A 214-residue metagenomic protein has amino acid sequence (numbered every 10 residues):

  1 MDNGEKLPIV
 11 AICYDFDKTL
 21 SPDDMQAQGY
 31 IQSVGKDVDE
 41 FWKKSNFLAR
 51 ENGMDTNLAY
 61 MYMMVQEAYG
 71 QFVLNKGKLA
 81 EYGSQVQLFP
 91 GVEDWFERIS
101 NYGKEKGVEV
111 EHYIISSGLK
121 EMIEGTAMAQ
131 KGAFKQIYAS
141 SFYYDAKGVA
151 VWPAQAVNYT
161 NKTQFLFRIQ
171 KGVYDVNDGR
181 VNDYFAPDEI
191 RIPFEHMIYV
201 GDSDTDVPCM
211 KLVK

Functional and structural regions predicted by a protein language model:
M1-G4, I192-F194: Short, basic/aromatic recognition patches
D2-A146: Alpha-helical substrate-recognition element adjacent to the catalytic core
Q87-Y113, S117-K214: C-terminal cap/substrate-recognition subdomain and adjoining C-terminal extension of metal-dependent phosphatase-like
